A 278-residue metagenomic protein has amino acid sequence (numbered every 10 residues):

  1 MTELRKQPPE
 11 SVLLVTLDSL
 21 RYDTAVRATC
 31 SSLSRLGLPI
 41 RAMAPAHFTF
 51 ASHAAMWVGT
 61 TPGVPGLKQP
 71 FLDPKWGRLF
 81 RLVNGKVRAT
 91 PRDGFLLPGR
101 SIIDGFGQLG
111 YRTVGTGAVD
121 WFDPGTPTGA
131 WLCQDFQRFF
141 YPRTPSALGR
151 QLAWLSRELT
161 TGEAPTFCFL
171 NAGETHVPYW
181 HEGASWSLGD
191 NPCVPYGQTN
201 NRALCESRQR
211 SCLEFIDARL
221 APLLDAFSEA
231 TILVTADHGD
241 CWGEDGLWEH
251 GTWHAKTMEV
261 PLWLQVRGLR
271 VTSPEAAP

Functional and structural regions predicted by a protein language model:
M1-P278: Catalytic domains that recognize anionic headgroups
